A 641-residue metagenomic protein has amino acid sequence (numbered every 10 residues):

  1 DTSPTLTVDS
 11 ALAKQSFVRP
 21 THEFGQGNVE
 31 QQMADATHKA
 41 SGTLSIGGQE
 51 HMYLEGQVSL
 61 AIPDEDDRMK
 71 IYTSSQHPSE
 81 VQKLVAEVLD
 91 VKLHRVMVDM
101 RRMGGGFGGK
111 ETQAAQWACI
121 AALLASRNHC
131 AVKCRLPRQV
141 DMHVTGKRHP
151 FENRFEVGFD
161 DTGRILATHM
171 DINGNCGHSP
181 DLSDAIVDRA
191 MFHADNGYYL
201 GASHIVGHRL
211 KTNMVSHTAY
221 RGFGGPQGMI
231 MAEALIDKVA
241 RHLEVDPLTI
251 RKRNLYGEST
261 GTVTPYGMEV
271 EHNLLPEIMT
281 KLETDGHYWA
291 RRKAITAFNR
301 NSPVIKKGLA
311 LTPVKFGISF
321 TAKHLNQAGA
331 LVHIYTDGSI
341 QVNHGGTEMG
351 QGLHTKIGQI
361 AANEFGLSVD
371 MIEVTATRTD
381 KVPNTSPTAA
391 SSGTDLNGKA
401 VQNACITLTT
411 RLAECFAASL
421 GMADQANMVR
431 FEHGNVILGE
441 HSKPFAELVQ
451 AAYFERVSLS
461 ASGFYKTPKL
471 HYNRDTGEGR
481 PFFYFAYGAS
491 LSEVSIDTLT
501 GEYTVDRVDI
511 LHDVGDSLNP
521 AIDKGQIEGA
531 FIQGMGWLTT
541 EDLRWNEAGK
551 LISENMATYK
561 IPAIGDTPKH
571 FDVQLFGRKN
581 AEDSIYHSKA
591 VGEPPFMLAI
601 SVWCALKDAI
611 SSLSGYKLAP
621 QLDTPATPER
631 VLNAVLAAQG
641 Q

Functional and structural regions predicted by a protein language model:
D1-L511, D572, S601-S614, A634-Q641: Structural alpha/beta core scaffold segments of enzyme domains
F223, T388, S392, E582-P594: Amphipathic, heptad-repeat alpha-helical segments used for oligomerization and assembly
E373, P562-H587: Generic long, charged, amphipathic alpha-helical segments
S517-I532, P625: Conserved phosphate-binding loops in nucleotide/dinucleotide-binding enzymes
T540-S553: Extracellular/periplasmic helix-exit of transmembrane alpha-helices
Y586-W603, K607-S614, A619-P620: C-terminal structured "cap/appendage" subdomains that terminate the fold
P620-L636: Short, highly charged C-terminal tails/helix-capping segments
